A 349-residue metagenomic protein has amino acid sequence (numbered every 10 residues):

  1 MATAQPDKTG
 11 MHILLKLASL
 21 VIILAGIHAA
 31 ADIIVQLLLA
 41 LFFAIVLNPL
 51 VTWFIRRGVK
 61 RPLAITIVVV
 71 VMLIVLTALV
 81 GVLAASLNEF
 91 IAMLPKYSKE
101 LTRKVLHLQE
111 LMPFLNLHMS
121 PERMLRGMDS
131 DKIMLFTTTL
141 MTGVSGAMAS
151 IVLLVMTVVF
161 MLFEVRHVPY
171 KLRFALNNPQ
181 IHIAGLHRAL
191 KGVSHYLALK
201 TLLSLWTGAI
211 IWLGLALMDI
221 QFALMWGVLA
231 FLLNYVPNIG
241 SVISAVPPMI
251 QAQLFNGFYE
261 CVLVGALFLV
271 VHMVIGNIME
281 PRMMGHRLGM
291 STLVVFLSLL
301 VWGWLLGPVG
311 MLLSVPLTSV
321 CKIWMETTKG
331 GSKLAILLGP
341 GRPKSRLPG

Functional and structural regions predicted by a protein language model:
M1-A85, L154, T318-S319, I323-G349: Anchoring transmembrane alpha helix of integral membrane proteins
Q5-I22, A84-L106, T137-V155, W206-L215 (+2 more regions): Hydrophobic alpha-helical transmembrane segments
H12, S145-L254, F258-A266: Alpha-helical transmembrane segments and their immediate interhelical loop/hinge regions in multi-pass membrane
L17-I22, G26, T66-L79, M148-V155 (+12 more regions): Generic alpha-helical transmembrane segments of integral inner-membrane proteins, especially permease/transport modules
D32-L39, L217-V228, N256-V264, M290-V295 (+1 more regions): Membrane-water interface of transmembrane alpha-helices in multipass transporters/channels
L50-R57, L63, A78-L153, V165 (+1 more regions): Juxtamembrane membrane-interface segments in integral membrane proteins
T52-R56, E89-A92, K96-K99, R103 (+10 more regions): Short amphipathic alpha-helical coupling elements at transmembrane boundaries
C261-G349: Hydrophobic alpha-helical transmembrane segments of membrane transport and translocation systems, primarily multi-pass
